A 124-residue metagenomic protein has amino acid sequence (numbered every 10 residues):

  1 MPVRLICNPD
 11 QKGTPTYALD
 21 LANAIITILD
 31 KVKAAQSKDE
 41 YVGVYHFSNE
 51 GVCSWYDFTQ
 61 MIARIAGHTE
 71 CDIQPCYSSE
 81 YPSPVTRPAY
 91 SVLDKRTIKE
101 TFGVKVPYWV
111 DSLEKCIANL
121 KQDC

Functional and structural regions predicted by a protein language model:
L5, T14, G51, Q74 (+1 more regions): Residues that recognize and position ribonucleotide moieties
I6-K31: Substrate-positioning beta->alpha
N8-D10, Q74-S78, W109: Conserved beta-strand termini and adjacent loop/short-helix elements that scaffold enzyme active sites in alpha/beta
G13-T16, C53, L93, V104-P107: Residue-level signal for the nucleotide or nucleotide-sugar donor/cofactor binding architecture
K31-P84, C124: Mid/C-terminal beta-alpha module of Rossmann-like enzyme folds, strongest in SDR-family dehydrogenases/epimerases
S79-T101: A hydrophobic C-terminal alpha-helical subdomain
W109-C124: Amphipathic terminal alpha-helices
